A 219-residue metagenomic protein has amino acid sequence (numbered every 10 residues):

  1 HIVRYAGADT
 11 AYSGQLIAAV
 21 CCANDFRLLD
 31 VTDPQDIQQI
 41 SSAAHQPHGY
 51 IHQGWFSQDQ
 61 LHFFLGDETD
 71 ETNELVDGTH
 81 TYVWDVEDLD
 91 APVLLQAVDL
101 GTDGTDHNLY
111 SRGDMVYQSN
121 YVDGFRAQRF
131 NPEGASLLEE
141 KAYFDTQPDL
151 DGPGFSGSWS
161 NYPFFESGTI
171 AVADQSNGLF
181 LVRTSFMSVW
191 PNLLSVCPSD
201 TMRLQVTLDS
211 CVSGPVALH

Functional and structural regions predicted by a protein language model:
H1-M187: Feature marking well-ordered beta-strand scaffolds used for ligand recognition
V20-C21, V196, S210: The N-terminal extracellular segments of secreted preproproteins, especially immediately downstream of signal
V189-L193: Surface-exposed, proline-enriched loop/turn segments that connect beta strands in immunoglobulin-like
L194-M202: Short, solvent-exposed loop/linker segments at the N-terminal edge of repeated beta-sheet extracellular domains
L204-S210: Aromatic/hydrophobic beta-strand junction motif of beta-rich domains
C211-P215: Extracellular acidic loop/turn motifs
A217-H219: Beta-strand signatures of extracellular beta-sandwich domains
